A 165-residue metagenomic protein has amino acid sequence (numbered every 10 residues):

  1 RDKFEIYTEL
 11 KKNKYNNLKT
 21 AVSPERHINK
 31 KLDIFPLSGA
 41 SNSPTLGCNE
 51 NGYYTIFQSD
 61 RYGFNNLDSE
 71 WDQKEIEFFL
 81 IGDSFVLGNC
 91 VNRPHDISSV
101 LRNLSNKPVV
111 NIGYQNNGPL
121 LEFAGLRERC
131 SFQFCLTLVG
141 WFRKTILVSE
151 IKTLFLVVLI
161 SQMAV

Functional and structural regions predicted by a protein language model:
R1-F35, P119-V165: Interaction-surface signature
R1-L104: Membrane/wall-proximal cationic-aromatic binding patches
I76, N106, S161-V165: Short, structured coil/loop segments at alpha-helix boundaries
E77-I81, V110, T137: Conserved beta-strand elements of the Class I
D83, Y114, F142: Cofactor-binding loop segments of dinucleotide-utilizing enzymes, especially the Rossmann-like FAD- and NAD(P)+-binding
F85-C90, D96-V100, P108, Q115-F132 (+1 more regions): Active-site and donor-binding regions of nucleotide-sugar-utilizing enzymes
